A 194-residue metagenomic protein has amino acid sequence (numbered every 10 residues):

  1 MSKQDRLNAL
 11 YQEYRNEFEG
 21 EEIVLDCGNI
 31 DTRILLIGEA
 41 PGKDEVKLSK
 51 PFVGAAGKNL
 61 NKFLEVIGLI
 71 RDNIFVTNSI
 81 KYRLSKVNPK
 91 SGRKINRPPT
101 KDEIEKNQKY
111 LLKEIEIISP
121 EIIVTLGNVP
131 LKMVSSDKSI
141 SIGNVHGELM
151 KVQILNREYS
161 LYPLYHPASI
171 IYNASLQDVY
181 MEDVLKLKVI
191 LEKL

Functional and structural regions predicted by a protein language model:
M1-L194: A polyanion-binding, active-site-adjacent surface
